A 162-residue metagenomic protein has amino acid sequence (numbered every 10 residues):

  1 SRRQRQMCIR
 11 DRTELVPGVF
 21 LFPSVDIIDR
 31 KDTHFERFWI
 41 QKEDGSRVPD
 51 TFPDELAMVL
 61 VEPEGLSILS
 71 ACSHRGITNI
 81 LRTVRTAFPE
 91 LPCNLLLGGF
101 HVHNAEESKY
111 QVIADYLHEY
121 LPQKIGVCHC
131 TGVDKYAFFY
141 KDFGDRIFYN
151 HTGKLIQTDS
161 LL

Functional and structural regions predicted by a protein language model:
S1-I9: Single conserved hydrophobic/aromatic residue that forms the stacking wall/gate of nucleotide- or nucleobase-binding
R10, F20-F22, R146-F148: General small-molecule cofactor/ligand-binding pocket signal
R10-D11, C128: Acidic carboxylate-rich catalytic motifs and surrounding loops in phosphoryl-/glycosyl-chemistry enzymes
T13-P63: Active-site-proximal loop/helix segment associated with metal-binding centers of metalloenzymes
V48-I68, C72-T152: Cap/insert and terminal regions of metallo-dependent hydrolase folds
V61-E64, T158-L162: Short acidic-glycine loop/turn motifs at beta-strand connectors
G153-Q157: A short, charged, Gly/Pro-tolerant segment at domain boundaries
